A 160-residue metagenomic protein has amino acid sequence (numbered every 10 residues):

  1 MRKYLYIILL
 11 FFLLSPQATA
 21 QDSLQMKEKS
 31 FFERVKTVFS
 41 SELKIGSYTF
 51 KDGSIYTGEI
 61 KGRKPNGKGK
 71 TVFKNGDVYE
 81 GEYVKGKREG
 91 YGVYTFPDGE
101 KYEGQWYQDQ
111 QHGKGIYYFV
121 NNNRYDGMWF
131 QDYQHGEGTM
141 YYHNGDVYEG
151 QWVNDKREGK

Functional and structural regions predicted by a protein language model:
Y4-L14: Sec-dependent N-terminal signal peptides
P16-A20: Sec/Tat signal peptide C-region and signal peptidase I cleavage site
D22-V78: N-terminal segments that cap or nucleate solenoid repeat domains
T37-V38, I55-P65, V78-E89, K101-H112 (+2 more regions): Conserved anchor residues at repeat-unit boundaries in beta-strand-based tandem repeats, strongest for the MORN repeat
V72, Y94-T95, Y117-Y118, E137-Y141: TPR/Sel1-like alpha-solenoid repeat signature
